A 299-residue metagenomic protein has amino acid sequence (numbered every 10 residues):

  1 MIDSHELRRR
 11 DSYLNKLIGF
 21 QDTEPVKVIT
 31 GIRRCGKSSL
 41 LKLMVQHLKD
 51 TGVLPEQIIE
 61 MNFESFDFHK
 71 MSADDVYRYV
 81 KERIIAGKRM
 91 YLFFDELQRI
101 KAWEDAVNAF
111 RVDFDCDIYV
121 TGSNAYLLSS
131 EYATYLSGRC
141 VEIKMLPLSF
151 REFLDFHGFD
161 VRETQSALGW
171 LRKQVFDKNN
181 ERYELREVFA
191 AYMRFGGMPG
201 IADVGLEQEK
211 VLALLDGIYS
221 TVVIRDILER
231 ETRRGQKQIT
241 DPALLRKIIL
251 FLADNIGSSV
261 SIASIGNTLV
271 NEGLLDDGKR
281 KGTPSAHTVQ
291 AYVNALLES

Functional and structural regions predicted by a protein language model:
S4-D22: Pre-Walker A adenine-sensing motif
I29: Hydrophobic anchor at the beta1->P-loop junction of P-loop NTPases
K37: Conserved lysine of the Walker
L40, M44: Hydrophobic positions on the alpha1 helix immediately C-terminal to the Walker A/P-loop
I59-K88: Short glycine-rich substrate-engagement loop in P-loop NTPases that contacts/grips substrate
D117-S123, K144, F153: Structural recognition of the conserved hydrophobic beta-strand(s) that form the central parallel beta-sheet of P-loop
Y126-E142, L154-F159: Short regulatory helix/loop adjacent to the ATP-binding pocket of P-loop NTPases
V161-S299: Interdomain hinge/linker elements that couple catalytic modules in large macromolecular machines
